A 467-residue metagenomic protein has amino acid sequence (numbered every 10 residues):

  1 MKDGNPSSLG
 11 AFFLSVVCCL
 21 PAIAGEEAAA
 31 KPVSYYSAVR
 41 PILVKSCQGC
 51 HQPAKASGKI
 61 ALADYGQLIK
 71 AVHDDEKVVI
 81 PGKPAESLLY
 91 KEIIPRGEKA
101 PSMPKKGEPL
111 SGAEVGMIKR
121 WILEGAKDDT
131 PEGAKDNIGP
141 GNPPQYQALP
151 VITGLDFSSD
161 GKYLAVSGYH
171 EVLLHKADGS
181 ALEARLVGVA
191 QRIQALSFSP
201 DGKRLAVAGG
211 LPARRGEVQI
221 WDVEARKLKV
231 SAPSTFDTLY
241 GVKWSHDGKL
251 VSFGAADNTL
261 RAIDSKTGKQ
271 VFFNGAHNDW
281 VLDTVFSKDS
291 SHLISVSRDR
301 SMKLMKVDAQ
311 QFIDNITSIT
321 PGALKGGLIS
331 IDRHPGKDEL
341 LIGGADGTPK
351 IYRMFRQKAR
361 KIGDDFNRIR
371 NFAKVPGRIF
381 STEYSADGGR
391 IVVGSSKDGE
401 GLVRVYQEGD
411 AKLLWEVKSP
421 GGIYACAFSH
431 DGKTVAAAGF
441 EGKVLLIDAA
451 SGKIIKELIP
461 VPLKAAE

Functional and structural regions predicted by a protein language model:
M1-P6: N-terminal secretory signal peptides that target proteins for export/translocation
L9, A24, V44, P84 (+5 more regions): A generic alpha-helix propensity feature with a strong bias for hydrophobic helices
G10-P21: Bacterial N-terminal signal peptides
C19-L20, Q48-H51, A427: Secreted/luminal cysteine- and crosslink-motif detector
A24-S159, G168-Y169: Aromatic- and Gly/Pro-enriched helix-to-coil junctions and flexible linker segments
D129-E467: WD40-repeat beta-propeller superdomains and closely related acidic/aromatic-rich repeat-like regions
